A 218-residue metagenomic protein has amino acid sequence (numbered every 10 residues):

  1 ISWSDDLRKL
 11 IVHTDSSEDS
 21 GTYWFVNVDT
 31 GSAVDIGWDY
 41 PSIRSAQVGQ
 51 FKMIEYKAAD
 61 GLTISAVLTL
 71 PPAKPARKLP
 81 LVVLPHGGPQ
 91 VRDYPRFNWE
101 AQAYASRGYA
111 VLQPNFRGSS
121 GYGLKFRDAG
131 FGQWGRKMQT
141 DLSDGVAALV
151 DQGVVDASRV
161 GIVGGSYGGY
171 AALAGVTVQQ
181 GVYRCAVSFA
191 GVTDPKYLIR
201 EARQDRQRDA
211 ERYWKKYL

Functional and structural regions predicted by a protein language model:
I1-K74, W99-Q102, S106-R107: Non-catalytic accessory segments flanking enzyme active sites
W3-R8, H86, G165-G168: A glycine-rich phosphate-binding loop feature that marks nucleotide/adenosyl-phosphate handling sites
H13-D15, V26, I36, A59 (+7 more regions): Generic beta-strand/beta-sheet core signal
Y23, Y56, A66, V83 (+5 more regions): Conserved hydrophobic/aromatic pocket- or pore-lining residues that grip, position, or stack substrates in active sites
I64, P80, R159: Alpha/beta-hydrolase fold active-site loops
A73-A76, Q152-V154: Surface-exposed acidic, glycine-flexible loop patches that form ligand/cofactor-binding and adhesion interfaces
K74-L79, L84-G123, R127, W134 (+2 more regions): Short substrate-entry loop that stabilizes the transition state in hydrolases
Q113-L218: Active-site-proximal cap/loop segments of hydrolase catalytic domains
